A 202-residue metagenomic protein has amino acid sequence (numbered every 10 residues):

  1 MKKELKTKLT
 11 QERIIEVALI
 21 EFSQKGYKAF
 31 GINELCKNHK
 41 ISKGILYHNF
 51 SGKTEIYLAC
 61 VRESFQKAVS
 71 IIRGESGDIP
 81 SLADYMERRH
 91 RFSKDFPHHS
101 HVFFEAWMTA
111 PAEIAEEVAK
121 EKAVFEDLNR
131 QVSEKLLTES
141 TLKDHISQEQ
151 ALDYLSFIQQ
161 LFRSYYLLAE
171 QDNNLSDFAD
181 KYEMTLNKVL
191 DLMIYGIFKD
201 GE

Functional and structural regions predicted by a protein language model:
M1-L9, G201-E202: N-terminal intrinsically disordered/low-complexity leader segments
L9, R13, V17, E21-E55 (+1 more regions): Helix-turn-helix
Q24-K28, F96, E139: Short coil/turn segments at alpha/beta junctions that flank glycine-rich nucleotide-binding fingerprints
A59, I72-H98, Q148-L155, E183-L186: Hydrophobic alpha-helical connector segments
R62-A68: Short, basic, alpha-helical segments at the C-terminal edge of helix-turn-helix-like DNA-binding modules
V69, R73-G74, E113-T141, E149-D153 (+3 more regions): Amphipathic alpha-helical packing segments from all-alpha helical-bundle domains
R91, R130-T138, F157, S164 (+1 more regions): C-terminal peripheral helix-coil segments that are non-catalytic and often amphipathic
K94-E116, S164-D172: Amphipathic alpha-helical segments used for helix-helix packing
